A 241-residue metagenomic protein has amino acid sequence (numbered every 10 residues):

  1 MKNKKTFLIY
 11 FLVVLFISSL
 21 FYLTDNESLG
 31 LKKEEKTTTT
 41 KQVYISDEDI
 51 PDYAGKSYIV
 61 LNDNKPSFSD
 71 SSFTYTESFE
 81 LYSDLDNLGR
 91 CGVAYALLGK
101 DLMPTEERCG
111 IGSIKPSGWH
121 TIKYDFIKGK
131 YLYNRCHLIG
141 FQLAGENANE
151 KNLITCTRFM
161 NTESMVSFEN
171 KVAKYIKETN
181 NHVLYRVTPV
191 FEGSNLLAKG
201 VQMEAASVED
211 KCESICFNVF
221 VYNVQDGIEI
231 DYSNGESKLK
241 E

Functional and structural regions predicted by a protein language model:
M1-L12: N-terminal Sec-pathway targeting helices
K2-K4, S19, Q42-V43, F217 (+1 more regions): Hydrophobic transmembrane signal anchors and adjacent membrane-proximal interface regions, especially in viral
V14-N26: Hydrophobic alpha-helical membrane-insertion segments, chiefly the h-region of N-terminal signal peptides
N26-S78: N-terminal, intrinsically disordered, polar/charged segments of Gram-positive cell-envelope systems that serve as
F68, F73-E241: Domain-level detector of nuclease and nuclease-like folds in predominantly extracellular/periplasmic contexts
